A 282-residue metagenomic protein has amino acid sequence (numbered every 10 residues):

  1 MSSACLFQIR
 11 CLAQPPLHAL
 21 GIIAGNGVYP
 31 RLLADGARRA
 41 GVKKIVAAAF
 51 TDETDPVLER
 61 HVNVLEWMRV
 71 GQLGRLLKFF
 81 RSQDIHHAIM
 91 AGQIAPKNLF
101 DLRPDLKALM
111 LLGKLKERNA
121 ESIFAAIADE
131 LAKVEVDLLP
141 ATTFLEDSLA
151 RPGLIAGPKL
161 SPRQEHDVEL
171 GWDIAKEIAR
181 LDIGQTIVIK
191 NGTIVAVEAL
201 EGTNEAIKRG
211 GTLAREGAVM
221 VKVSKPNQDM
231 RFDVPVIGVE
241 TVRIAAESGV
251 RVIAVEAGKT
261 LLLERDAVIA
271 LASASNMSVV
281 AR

Functional and structural regions predicted by a protein language model:
I9-F50: N-terminal basic/disordered segments at the start of proteins
R10-P16, R38-R39, L58, R81-Q83 (+7 more regions): Solvent-exposed alpha-helices and their adjacent loops that cap or buttress functional pockets in soluble metabolic
H18-G21, K44-A47, V64, H86-A88 (+9 more regions): Structural motif
N26-G27, R39-A40, K44, A48 (+6 more regions): Buried, small/hydrophobic-residue-enriched core segments of structured protein domains
A37, W67, E121, D137-V242: Conserved mixed alpha/beta catalytic, RNA-binding, or beta-rich assembly cores of soluble enzyme, regulatory
F50-Q83, L102-L111, E205-R282: Feature captures the catalytic cores and cofactor-binding loops of soluble hydro-lyases/lyases that act on carboxylate
L73-F144: N-terminal glycine-rich phosphate/adenylate-binding segment common to multiple enzyme folds
